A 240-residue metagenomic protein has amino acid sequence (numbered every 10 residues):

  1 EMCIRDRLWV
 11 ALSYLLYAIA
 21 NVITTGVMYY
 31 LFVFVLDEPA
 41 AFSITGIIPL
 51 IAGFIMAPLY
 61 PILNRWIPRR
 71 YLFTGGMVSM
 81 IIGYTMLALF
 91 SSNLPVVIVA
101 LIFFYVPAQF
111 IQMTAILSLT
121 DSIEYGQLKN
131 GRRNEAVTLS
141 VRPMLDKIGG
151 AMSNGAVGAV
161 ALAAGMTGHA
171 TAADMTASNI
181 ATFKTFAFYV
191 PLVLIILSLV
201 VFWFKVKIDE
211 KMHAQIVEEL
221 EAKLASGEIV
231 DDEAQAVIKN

Functional and structural regions predicted by a protein language model:
E1, R5-N240: Membrane-embedded alpha-helical bundles of multi-pass transporters/translocases, especially carrier/permease families
